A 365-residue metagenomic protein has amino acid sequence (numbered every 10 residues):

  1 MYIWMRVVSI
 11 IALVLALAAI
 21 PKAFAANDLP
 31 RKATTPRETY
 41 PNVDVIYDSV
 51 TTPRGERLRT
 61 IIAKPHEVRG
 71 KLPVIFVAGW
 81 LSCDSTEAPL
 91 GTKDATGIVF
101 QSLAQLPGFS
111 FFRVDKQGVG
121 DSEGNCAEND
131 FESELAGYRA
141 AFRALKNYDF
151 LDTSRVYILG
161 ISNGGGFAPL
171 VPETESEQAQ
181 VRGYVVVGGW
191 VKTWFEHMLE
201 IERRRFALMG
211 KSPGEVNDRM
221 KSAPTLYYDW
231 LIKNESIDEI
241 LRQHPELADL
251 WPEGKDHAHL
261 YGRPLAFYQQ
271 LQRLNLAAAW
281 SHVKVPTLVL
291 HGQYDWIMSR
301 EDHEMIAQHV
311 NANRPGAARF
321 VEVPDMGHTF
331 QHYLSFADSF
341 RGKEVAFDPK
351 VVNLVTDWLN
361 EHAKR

Functional and structural regions predicted by a protein language model:
L29-G70: N-terminal cap/lid segment of alpha/beta-hydrolase-fold proteins
E67-L103: Short, surface-exposed "cap/lid" segments of acyl-processing enzymes
I98-D121: Conserved alpha/beta-hydrolase
E128-Y148: Alpha/beta-hydrolase active-site loop
V185-H282: Accessory cap/linker subdomain of secreted extracellular hydrolases
V283, V289-H291, D295: Short beta-strand/loop motif that positions the catalytic acidic residue of the alpha/beta-hydrolase fold
V285, M298-H309: Short alpha-helix in the alpha/beta-hydrolase fold that links the catalytic acid
M326-T329, S335-R365: Catalytic active-site module of serine/aspartate enzymes centered on a nucleophile-bearing elbow/loop
